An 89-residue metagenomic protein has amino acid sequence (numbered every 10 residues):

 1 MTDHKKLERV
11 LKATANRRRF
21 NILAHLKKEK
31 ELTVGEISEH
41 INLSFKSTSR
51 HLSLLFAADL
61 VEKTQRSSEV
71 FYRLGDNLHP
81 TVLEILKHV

Functional and structural regions predicted by a protein language model:
M1-L11: Short, Lys/Arg-enriched N-terminal segment that forms or immediately precedes the first helix of a structured domain
T2, K28, E69-V89: Conserved segment of winged-helix/HTH DNA-binding domains
A13-L23, P80: Short alpha-helical elements of helix-turn-helix
R17-F20, E29-T33: Short capping segments at the starts of secondary-structure elements
E36-S38: A short acidic, leucine-rich amphipathic alpha-helix
K46: Key DNA-contact positions within bacterial/archaeal DNA-binding proteins
L52-S53: Short, hydrophobic-biased segments on the C-terminal half of alpha helices that form "recognition helices"
F56-R66, R73: Beta-hairpin "wing" of winged helix-turn-helix
